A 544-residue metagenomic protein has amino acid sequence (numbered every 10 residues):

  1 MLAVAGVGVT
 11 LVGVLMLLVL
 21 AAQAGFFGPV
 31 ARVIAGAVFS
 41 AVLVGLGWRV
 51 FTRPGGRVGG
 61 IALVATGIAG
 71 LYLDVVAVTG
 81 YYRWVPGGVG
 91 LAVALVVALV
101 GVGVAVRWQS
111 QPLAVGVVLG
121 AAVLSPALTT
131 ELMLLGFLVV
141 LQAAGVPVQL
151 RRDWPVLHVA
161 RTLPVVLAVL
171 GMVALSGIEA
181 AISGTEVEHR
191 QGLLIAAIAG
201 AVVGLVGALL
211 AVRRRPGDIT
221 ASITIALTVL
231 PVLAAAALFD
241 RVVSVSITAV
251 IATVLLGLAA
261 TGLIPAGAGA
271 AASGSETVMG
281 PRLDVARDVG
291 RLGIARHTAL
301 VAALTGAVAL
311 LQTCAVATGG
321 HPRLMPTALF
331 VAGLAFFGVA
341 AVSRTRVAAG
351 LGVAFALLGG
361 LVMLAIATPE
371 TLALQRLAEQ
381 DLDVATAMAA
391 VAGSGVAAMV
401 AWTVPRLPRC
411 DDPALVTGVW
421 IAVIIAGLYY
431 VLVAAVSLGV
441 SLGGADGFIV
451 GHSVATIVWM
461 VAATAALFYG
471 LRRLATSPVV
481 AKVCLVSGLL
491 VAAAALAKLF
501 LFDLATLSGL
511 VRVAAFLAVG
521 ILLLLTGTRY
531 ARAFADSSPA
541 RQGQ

Functional and structural regions predicted by a protein language model:
M1-A5: Eukaryotic extended interaction platforms
T10-V12: Extended, domain-scale alpha-helical bundle/helix-rich regions
L17-M460, F468-L485, A497-P539: Extended, compositionally biased regions that are outside compact catalytic cores
G543: Conserved catalytic/binding loops enriched for acidic/polar residues
